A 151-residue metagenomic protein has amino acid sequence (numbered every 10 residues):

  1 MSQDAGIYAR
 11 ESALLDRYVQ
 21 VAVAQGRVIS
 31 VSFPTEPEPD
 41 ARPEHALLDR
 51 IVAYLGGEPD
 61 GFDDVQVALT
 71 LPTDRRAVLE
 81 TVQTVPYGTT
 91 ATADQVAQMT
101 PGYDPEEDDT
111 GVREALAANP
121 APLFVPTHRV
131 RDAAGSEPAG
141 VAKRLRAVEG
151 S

Functional and structural regions predicted by a protein language model:
M1-D63, R131-S151: Low-complexity, small/basic-enriched stretches that occur predominantly at protein N-termini or linker tails
D4, G61-S151: Nucleic acid-binding interface residues in structured DNA/RNA-binding domains, emphasizing the DNA-engaging scaffolds
